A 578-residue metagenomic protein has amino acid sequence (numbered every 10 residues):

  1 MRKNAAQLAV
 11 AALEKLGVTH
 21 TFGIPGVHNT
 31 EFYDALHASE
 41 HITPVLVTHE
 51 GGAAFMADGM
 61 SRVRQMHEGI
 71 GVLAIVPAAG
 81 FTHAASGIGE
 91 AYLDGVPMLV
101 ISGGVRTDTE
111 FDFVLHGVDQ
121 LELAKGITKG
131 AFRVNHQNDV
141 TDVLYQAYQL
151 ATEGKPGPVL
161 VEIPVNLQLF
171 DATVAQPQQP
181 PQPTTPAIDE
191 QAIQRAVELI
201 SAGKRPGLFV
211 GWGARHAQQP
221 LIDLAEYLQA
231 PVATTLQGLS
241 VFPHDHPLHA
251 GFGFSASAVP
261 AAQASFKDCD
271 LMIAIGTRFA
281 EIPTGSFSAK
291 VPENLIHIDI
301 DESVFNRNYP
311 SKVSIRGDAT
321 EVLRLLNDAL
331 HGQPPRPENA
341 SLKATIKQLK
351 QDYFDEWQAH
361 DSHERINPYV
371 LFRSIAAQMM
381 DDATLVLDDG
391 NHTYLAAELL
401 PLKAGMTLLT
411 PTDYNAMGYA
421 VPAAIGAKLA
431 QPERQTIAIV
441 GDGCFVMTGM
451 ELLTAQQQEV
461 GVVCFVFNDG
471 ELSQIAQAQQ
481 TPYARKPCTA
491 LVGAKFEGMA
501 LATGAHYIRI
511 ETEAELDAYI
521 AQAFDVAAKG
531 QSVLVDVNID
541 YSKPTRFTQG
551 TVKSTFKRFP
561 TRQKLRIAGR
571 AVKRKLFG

Functional and structural regions predicted by a protein language model:
M1-R336, S374, Q378-D381, G461-C464 (+1 more regions): N-terminal alpha/beta PP-like core and its mobile active-site loop of ThDP/TPP-dependent enzymes
A9, E14-V18, I24-V27, F32-S39 (+2 more regions): Active-site diphosphate/adenylate-binding microenvironment
N29, E50-F55, A280, H392-Y394 (+2 more regions): Short acidic loop-to-helix transition motifs that present clustered carboxylates
E50, N166, D299, D388 (+3 more regions): Acidic active-site catalytic centers that drive phospho-/nucleotidyl reactions and related ester hydrolyses
G71-L73, V161, L385, L408 (+1 more regions): Well-ordered beta-strand positions enriched in small/hydrophobic/aromatic, beta-favoring residues
E110-H116, S255-S257, Q263, N306-N308 (+3 more regions): Thiamine diphosphate
N138, V174-Q176, E198, G203 (+4 more regions): Phosphate/pyrophosphate-binding active-site segments
E281-T284, P292, L326-P334, S341-F354 (+4 more regions): Hydrophobic, well-ordered secondary-structure segments that either form specific early membrane-associated helices used
